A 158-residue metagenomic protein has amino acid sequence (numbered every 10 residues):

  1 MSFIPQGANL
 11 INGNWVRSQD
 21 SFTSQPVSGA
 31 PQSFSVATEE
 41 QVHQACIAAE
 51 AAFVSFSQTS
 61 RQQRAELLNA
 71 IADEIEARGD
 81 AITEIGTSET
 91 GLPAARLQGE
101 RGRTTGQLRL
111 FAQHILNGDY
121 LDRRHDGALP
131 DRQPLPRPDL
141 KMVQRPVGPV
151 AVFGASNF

Functional and structural regions predicted by a protein language model:
M1-P138: N-terminal Rossmann-like NAD(P)+-binding subdomain of aldehyde/semialdehyde dehydrogenases
H125-F158: Conserved small-residue-rich beta-alpha loop and adjacent elements that most often cradle the phosphate/pyrophosphate
